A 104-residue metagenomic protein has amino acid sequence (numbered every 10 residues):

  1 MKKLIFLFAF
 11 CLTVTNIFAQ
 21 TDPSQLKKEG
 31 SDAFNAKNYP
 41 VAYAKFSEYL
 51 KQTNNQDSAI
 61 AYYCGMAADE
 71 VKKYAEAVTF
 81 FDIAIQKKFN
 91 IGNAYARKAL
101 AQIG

Functional and structural regions predicted by a protein language model:
M1-Q25, G30: Bacterial Sec-dependent N-terminal signal peptides
D22-S24, D57-A59, I91-N93: Helix-start (N-cap) detector for alpha-helical repeat units in TPR-like alpha-solenoids, especially tetratricopeptide
N35-A36, E70, G104: Register position in tetratricopeptide repeats
E48-K51, D82-Q86: Conserved structural position within tetratricopeptide repeats
Y62-Y63, R97: Canonical tetratricopeptide repeat
